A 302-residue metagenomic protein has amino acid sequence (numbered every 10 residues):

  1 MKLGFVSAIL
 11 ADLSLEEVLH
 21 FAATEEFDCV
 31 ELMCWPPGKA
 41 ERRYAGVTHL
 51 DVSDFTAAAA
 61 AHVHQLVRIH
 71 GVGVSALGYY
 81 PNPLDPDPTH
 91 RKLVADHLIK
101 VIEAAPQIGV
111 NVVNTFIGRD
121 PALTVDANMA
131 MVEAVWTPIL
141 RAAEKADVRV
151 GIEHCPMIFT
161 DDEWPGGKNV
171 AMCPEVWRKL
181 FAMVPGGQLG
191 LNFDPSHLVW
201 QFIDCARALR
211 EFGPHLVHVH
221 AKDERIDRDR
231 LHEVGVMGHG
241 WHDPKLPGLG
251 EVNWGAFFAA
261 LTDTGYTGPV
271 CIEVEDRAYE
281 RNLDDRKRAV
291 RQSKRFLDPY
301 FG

Functional and structural regions predicted by a protein language model:
M1-C29, C34-P36, R68, G109 (+2 more regions): Histidine-acidic metal/acid-base catalytic patches
K2-F5, V47-H49, D85-D87, L123-V125 (+1 more regions): A short, structure-level motif marking secondary-structure boundaries and short turns
I9-L10, D54-F55, L93, A130-M131 (+2 more regions): Residues that cap or flank secondary-structure elements
E17, A60-A76, P83-G190, W200 (+2 more regions): Active-site acidic/histidine proton-transfer and metal-coordination neighborhood in alpha/beta enzyme cores
M33-H62, L123: Glycine-rich, proline-tolerant flexible connector loops at the mouths of alpha/beta enzymes
P36-E41, S75-Y79, V113-F116, G151-H154 (+2 more regions): Short amphipathic alpha-helical segments, especially helix-boundary/capping motifs
P37-G38, P81-N82, D120, I158 (+2 more regions): Positions that flank functional sites
G46-S53, R91, G166-G167, D243: Short glycine-enriched, charge-decorated loop/helix-capping segments at active-site entrances that position
